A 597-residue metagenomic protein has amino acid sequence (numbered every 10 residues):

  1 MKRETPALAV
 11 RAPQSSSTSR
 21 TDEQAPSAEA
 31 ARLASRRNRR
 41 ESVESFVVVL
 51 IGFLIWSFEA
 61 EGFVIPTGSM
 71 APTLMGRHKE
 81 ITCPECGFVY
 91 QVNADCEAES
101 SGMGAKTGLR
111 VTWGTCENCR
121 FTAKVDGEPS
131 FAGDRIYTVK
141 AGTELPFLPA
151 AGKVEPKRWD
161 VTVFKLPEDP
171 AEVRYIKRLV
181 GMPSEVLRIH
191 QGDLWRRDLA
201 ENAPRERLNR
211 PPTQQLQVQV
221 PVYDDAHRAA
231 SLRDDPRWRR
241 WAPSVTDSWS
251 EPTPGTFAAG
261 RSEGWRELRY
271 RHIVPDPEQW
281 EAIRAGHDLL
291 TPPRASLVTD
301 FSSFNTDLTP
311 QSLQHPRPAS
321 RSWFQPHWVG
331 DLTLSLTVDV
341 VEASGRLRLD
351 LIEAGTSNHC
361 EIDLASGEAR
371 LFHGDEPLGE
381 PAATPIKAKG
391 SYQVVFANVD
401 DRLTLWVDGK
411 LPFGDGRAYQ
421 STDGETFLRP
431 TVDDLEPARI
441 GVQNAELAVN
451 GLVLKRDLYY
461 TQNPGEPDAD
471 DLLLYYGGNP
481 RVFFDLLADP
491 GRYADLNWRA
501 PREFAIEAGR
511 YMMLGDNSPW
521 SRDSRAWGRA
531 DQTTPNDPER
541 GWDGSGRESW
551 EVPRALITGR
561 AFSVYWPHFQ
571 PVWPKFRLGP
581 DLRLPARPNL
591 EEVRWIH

Functional and structural regions predicted by a protein language model:
K2-H597: Extended hydrophobic leader/signal-anchor segments used for secretion and membrane insertion
